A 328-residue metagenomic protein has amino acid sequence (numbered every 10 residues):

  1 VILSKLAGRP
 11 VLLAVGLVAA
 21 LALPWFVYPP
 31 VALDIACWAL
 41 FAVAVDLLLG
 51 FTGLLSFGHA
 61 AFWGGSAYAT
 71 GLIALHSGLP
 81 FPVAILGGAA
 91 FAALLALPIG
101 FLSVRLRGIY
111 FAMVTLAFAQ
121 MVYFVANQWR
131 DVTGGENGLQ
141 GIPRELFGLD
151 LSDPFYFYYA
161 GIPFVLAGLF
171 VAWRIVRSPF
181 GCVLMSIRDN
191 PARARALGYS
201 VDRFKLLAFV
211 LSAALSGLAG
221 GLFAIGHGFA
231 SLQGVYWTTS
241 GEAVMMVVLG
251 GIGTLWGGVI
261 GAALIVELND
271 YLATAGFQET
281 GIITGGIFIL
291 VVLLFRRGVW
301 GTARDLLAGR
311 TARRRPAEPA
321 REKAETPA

Functional and structural regions predicted by a protein language model:
V1-A20, D189-P191, R195-R203, L272-A328: Cytosolic-side transmembrane-helix boundaries in multi-pass membrane proteins
P10-A14, V31-A36, A61-G64, P82-A90 (+7 more regions): Hydrophobic alpha-helical transmembrane segments
W25-S77, F101-F111, I187, P191-R195 (+2 more regions): Single transmembrane alpha-helix segments in multi-pass membrane proteins
A32, S56, A69, A96 (+12 more regions): Generic structural signal for small/hydrophobic residues in well-ordered secondary structure, especially within
S77-Q120, I260-G261: Alpha-helical transmembrane segments within multi-pass membrane transporters and channels
F118-L151, G181, F277, R297-R304: Extracellular/periplasmic helix-loop junction at the C-terminal end of a transmembrane helix in multi-pass membrane
S152-S231: Helix-loop-helix "hairpin" substructures at the membrane interface of multi-pass membrane proteins
K205-L290, L294: Transmembrane alpha-helical segments in multi-pass inner-membrane proteins
